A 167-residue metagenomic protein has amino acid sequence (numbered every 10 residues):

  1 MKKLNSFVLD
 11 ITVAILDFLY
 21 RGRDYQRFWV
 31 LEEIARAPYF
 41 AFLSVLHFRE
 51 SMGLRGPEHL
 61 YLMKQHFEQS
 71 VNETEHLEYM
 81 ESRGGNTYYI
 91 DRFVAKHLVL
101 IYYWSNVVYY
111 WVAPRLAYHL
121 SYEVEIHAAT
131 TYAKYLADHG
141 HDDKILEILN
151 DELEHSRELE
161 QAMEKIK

Functional and structural regions predicted by a protein language model:
M1-K167: Non-heme di-metal
